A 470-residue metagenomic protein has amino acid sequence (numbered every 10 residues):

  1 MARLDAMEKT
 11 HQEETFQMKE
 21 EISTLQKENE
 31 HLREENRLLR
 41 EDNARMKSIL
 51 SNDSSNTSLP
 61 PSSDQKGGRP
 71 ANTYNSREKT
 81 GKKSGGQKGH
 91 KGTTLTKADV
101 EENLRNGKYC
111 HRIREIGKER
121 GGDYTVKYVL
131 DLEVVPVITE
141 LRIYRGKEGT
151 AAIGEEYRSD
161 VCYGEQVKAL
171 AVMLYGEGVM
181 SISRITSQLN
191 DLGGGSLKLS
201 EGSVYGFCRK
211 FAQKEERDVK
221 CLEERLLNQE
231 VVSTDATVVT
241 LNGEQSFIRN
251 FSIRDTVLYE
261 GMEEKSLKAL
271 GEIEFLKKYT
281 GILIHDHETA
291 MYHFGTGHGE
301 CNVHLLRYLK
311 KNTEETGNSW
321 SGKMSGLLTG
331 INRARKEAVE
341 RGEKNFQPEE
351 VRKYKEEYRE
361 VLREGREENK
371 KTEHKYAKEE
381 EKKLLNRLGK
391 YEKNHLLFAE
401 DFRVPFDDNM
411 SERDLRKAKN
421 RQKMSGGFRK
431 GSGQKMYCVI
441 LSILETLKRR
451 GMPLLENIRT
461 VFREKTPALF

Functional and structural regions predicted by a protein language model:
M1-V161, Y205, T234: Short, flexible loop/hinge motifs at secondary-structure junctions
R3, K9-Q12, F16-K19, S23-E30 (+5 more regions): Catalytic center-proximal scaffold of phosphoryl-transfer enzymes
